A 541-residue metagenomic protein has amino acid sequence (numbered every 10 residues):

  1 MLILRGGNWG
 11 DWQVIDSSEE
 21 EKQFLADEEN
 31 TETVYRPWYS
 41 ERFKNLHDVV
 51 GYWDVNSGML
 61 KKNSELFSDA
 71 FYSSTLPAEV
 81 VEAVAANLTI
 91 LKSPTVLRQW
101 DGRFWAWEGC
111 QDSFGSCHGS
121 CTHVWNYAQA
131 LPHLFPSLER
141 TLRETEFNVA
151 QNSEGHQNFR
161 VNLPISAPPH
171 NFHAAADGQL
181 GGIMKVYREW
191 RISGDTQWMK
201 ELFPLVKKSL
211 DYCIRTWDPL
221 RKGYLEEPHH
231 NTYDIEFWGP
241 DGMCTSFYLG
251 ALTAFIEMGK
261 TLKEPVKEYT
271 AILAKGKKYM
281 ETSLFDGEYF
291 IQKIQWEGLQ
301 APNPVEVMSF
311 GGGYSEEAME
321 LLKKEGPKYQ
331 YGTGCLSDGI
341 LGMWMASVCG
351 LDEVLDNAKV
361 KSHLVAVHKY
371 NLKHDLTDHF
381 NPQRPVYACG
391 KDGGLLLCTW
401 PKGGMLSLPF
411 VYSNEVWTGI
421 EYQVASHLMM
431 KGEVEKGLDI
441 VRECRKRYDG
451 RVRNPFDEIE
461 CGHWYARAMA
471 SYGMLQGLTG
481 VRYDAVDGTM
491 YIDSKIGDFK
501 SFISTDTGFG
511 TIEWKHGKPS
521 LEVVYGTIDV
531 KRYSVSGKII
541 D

Functional and structural regions predicted by a protein language model:
M1-W125, L138-R140, T196, G259 (+3 more regions): Acidic/polar, glycine-enriched structural segments that form the non-catalytic walls/loops of the carbohydrate-binding
I3-D11, P136, D195, T261 (+12 more regions): Short, well-ordered loop/turn and helix-capping segments at boundaries between secondary-structure elements and domains
E20, P204-K208, S362-V367, R442-K446: Amphipathic alpha-helical scaffolding segments
L46-L60, P77, R103-A106, F114-E226 (+7 more regions): Aromatic-rich carbohydrate-recognition surfaces in CAZymes
P77-D112, S137-P169, D218-P240, L284-V416 (+1 more regions): Extended glycan-interaction surfaces of carbohydrate-active proteins
K275-L284, A301, Y465-M469: Short, conserved secondary-structure transition motifs
Y387-G393, L406-F410, N414-V416, E421-D541: Non-catalytic C-terminal accessory modules of carbohydrate-active enzymes
